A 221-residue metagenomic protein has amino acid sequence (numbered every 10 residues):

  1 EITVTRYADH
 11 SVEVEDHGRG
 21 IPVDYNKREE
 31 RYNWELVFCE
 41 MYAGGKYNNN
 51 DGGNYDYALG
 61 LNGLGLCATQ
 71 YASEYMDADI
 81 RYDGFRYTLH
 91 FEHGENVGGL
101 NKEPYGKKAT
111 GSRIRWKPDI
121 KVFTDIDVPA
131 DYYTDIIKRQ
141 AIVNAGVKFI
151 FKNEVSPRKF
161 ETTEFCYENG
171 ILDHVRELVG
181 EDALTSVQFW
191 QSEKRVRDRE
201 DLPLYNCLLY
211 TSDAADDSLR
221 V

Functional and structural regions predicted by a protein language model:
E1-T124: GHKL (Bergerat-fold) ATPase N-terminal catalytic module, capturing the glycine-rich phosphate-binding loop and acidic
I2, H10, N62-L64, E74-M76 (+5 more regions): Structural beta-strand/beta-sheet cores of well-ordered domains, especially the beta-sheet scaffolds that support
Y25, G180, S218-L219: Intrinsically disordered, low-complexity Ser/Thr/Pro-rich tracts
Q70-Y71, I142, D213: Solvent-exposed polar/charged
G106-S156: ATP-binding catalytic core of ATPases
D131, K138-R139, G146-S212: GHKL/Histidine-kinase-like ATPase module
Y210-V221: Single conserved hydrophobic/aromatic residue that forms the stacking wall/gate of nucleotide- or nucleobase-binding
